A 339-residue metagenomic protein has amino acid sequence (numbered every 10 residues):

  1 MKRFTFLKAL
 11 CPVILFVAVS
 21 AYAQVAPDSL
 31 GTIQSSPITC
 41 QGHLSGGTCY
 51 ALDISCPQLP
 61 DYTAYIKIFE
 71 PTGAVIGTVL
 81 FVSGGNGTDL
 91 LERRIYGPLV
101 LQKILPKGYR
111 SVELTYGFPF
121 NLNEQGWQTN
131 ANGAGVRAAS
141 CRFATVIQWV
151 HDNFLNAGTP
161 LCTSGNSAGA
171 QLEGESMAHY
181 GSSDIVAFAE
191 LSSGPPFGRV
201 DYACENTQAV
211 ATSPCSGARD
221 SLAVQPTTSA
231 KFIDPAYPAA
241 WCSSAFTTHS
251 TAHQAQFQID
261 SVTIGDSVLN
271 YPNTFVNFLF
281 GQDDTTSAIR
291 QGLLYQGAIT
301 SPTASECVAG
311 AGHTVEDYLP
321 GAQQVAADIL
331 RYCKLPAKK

Functional and structural regions predicted by a protein language model:
V25-A74: N-terminal cap/lid segment of alpha/beta-hydrolase-fold proteins
E70-P106: Short, surface-exposed "cap/lid" segments of acyl-processing enzymes
E113-A138: Cap/lid segment of the alpha/beta-hydrolase catalytic domain
P119, P302-L319: Histidine-bearing beta->alpha loop at or near hydrolase active sites
A131-N156: Alpha/beta-hydrolase active-site loop
G158-S216: Primarily recognizes the serine-hydrolase "nucleophile elbow" in alpha/beta-hydrolase and SGNH/GDSL folds
T227-A309: Serine-hydrolase catalytic core
Y318-K339: Catalytic active-site module of serine/aspartate enzymes centered on a nucleophile-bearing elbow/loop
